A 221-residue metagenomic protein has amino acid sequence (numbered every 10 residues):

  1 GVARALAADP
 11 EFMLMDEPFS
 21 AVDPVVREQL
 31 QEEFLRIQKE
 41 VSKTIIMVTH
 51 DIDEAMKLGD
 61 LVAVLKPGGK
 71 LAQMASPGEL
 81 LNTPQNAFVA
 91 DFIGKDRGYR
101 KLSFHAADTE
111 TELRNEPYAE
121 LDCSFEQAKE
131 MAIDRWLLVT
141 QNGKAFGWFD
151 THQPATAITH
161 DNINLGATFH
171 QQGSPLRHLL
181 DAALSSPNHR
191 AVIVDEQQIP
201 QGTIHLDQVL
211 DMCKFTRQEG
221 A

Functional and structural regions predicted by a protein language model:
V2: Hydrophobic anchor residue at the start of the ABC signature
D9: Conserved catalytic motifs of ABC-family nucleotide-binding domains
M13-D16: Catalytic Walker B motif of ABC-type/P-loop ATPase nucleotide-binding domains
R27-V41: Helical segment within the ABC ATPase nucleotide-binding domain
S42-V48: Conserved H-loop
G68-I93: Conserved beta-strand-loop-alpha-helix hinge in the C-terminal portion of ABC ATPase nucleotide-binding domains
R114-N142, L165-A221: The conserved cystathionine-beta-synthase
